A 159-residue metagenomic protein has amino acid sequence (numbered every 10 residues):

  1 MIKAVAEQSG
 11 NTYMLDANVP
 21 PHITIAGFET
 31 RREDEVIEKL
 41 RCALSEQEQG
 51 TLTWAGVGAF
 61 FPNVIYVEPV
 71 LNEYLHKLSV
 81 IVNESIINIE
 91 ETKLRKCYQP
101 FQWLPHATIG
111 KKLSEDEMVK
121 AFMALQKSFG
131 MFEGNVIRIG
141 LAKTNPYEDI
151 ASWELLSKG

Functional and structural regions predicted by a protein language model:
M1-T51, Y74-E133, I150-G159: Basic, often amphipathic N-terminal segments
V57-F60, V136-D149: Glycine-rich beta-strand-turn "strand-cap" elements at beta-sheet edges
F60-N63, Q102-W103: Acidic/polar active-site rim loop that often engages polyanionic ligands
